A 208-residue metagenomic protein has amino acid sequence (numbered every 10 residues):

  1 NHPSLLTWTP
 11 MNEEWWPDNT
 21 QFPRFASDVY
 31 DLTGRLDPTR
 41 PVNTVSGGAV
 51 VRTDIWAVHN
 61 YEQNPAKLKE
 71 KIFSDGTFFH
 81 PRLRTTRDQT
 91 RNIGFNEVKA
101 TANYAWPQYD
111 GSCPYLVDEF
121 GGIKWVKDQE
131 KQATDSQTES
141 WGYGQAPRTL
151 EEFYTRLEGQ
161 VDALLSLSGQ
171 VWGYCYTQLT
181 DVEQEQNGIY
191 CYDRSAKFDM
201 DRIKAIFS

Functional and structural regions predicted by a protein language model:
N1, Q63-K67, K197: Short, structured secondary-structure boundary patches
N1-W56, E62, S112: Active-site neighborhood of glycoside hydrolase catalytic domains
L6-W8, D31, G76-S208: Substrate-binding clefts and catalytic carboxylate motifs of secreted carbohydrate-active enzymes
E14-D18, V50-R52, N64-P65, I123-K127 (+1 more regions): Flexible loop/turn segments at secondary-structure boundaries
T20-F22, D54-W56, L68-K71, D128-E130 (+1 more regions): Short aromatic-enriched loop/helix-cap "lid" or pocket-rim segments at secondary-structure transitions that line
V58-Q63, S74-D75, Y192-D193: Short, hinge-like loop/turn segments at secondary-structure boundaries
